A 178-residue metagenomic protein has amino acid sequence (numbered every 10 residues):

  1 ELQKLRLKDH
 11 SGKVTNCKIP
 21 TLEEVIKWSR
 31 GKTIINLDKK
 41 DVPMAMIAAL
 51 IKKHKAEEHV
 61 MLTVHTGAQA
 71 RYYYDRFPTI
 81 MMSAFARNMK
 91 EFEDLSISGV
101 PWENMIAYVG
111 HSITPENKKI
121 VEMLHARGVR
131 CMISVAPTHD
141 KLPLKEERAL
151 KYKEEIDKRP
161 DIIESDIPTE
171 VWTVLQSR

Functional and structural regions predicted by a protein language model:
E1-K90, E103, S112-T114, H125-R127 (+1 more regions): Metal-dependent phosphodiesterase/phospholipase catalytic core, i.e., the His/Asp/Glu-rich active-site region
S11-N16, F85-A86, E93-R178: C-terminal active-site rim and adjoining tail of enzyme catalytic domains
